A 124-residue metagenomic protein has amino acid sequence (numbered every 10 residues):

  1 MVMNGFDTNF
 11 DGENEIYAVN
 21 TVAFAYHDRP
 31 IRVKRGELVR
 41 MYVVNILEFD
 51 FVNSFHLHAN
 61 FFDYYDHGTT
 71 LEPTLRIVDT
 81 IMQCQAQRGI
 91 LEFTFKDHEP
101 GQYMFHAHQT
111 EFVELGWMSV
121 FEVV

Functional and structural regions predicted by a protein language model:
M1-V124: Copper-binding active sites and cupredoxin-like electron-transfer domains, recognizing His/Cys-rich ligand loops
